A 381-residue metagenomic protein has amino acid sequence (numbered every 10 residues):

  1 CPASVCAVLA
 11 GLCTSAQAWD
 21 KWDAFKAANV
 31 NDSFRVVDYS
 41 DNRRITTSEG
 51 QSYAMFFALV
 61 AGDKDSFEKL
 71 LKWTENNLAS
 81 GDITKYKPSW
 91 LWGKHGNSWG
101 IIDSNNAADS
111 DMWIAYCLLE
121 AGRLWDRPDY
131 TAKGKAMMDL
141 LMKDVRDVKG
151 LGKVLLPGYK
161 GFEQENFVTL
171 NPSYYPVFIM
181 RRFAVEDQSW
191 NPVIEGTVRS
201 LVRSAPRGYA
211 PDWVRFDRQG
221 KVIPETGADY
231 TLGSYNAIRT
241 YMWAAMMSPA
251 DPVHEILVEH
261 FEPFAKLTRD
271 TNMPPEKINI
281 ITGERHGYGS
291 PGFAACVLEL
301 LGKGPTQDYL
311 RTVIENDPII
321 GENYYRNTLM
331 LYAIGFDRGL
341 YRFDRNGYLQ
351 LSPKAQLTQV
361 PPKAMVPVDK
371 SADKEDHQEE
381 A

Functional and structural regions predicted by a protein language model:
C1-S4: Bacterial N-terminal signal peptides that target proteins for export
G11-S15: N-terminal signal peptide c-region/cleavage motif recognized by signal peptidases
Q17-E49, L59-I101, G150-V154, K160 (+3 more regions): Low-complexity, Ser/Thr/Pro/Gly-enriched N-terminal "stalk/linker" regions
D20-K21, R44-S48, K87, A108-D109 (+3 more regions): Extended ligand-binding clefts on enzyme/binding-domain cores
M55-G62, W113-R123, F178-R182, M242-M246 (+2 more regions): Short glycine/serine- and small hydrophobic-enriched flexible loop segments
S66-F67, R127-G134, V253, L257 (+2 more regions): Solenoid-repeat scaffolds in large eukaryotic assemblies
E75-A79, I83-M142: Substrate-binding cleft of extracellular glycoside hydrolase catalytic domains
E262-M365: Fungal-biased detection of long, low-complexity, Ser/Thr- and Lys/Arg-rich intrinsically disordered regions
